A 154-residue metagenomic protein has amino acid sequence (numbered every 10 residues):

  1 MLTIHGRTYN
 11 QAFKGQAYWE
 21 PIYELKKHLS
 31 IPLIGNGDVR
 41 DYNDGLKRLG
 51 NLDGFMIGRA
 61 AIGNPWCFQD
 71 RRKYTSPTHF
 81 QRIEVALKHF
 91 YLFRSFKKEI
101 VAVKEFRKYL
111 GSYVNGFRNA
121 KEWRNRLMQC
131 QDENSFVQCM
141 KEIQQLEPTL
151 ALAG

Functional and structural regions predicted by a protein language model:
M1, F13, E20, E24-I34 (+1 more regions): Alpha/beta catalytic cores of nucleotide-metabolism and tRNA/nucleoside-modifying enzymes
T3-R7: Short beta-strands and strand-loop turn motifs
T8-G15: Short, small-residue-enriched loops and turns at beta-alpha junctions that line or gate enzyme active sites
